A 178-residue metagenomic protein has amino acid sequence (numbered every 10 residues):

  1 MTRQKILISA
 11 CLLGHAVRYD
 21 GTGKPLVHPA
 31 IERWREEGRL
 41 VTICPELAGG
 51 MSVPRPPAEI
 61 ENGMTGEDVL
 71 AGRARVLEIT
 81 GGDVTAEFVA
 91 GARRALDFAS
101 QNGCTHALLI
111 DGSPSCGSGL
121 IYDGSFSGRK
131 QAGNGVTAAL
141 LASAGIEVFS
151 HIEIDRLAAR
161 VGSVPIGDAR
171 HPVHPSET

Functional and structural regions predicted by a protein language model:
T2-I6: Extreme N-terminal starter segment of soluble prokaryotic enzymes
C11, I110-S113: Short, well-ordered beta-to-alpha junction loops that form the rim of enzyme active sites and present histidine/acidic
G14-D20: Short N-terminal binding/cap micro-motifs at the start of the first secondary-structure element
A16, M51-S52, S115-S118: Short catalytic/ligand-binding loop motif for oxyanion handling, primarily in non-cytosolic enzymes, centered on
K24-V76: Short, surface-exposed acidic-centric catalytic microdomains
G38, A48, E67-F98, R129-T178: Divalent-metal-activated hydrolytic enzyme cores
T105: Short acidic/polar active-site loop segments enriched in Thr and Asp
P114-R129: Active-site-adjacent alpha-helix immediately C-terminal to a catalytic or transition-state-stabilizing loop
